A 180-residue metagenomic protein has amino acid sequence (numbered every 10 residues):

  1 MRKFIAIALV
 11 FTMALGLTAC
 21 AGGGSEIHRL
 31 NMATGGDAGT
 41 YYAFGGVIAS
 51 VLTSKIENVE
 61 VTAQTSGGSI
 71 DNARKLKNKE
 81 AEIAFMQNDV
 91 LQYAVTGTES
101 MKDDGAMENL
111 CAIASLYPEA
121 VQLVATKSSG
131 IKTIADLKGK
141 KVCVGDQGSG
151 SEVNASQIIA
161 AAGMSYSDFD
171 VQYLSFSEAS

Functional and structural regions predicted by a protein language model:
M1-L30: Short, low-complexity disordered leader/linker segments with a strong preference for bacterial N-terminal type II
A8, N88, Y173: Residues that line or immediately flank small-molecule/substrate-binding pockets and catalytic motifs
C20, L110-C111, K132: Short beta-strand/turn micro-motifs at beta-sheet edges
I27-K55, V59, E119-A179: Bilobed "Venus flytrap"/periplasmic-binding protein-like clamshell domains and structurally analogous long
G46-S50, T62-D103, E178-S180: Pocket-flanking alpha-helical
K102-L116: A structural signal for short loop-to-beta-strand junctions that line the ligand-binding cleft of periplasmic/secreted
